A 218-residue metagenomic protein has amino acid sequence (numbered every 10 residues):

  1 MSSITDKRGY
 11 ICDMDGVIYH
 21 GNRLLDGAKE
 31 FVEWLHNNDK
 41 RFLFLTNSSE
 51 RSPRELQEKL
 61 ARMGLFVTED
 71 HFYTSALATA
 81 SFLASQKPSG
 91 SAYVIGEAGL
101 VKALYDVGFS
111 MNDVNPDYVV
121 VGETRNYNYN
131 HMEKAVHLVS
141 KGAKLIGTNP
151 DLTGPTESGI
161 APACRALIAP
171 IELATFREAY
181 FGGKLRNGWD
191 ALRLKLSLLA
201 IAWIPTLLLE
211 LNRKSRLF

Functional and structural regions predicted by a protein language model:
S3-G27, F42-L45: Asp-based phosphoryl-transfer active-site loop
I11-D13, Y93-V94, Y118-G122, I146 (+1 more regions): Structural motif
G27-D39, K134-L138: Catalytic-core regions built around general acid/base machinery
N37-D39, G142, F176, K214: Glycine-centered short loops/turns at secondary-structure junctions
N38-V114: Active-site phosphate-binding/coordination module
P53-H71, K141-K144, E157-E172: Substrate-recognition/cap helix-loop segment adjacent to the acidic, metal-dependent catalytic center of Asp-based
D113-N130: Short, well-ordered secondary-structure micro-motifs within conserved domains or adaptor modules
A179-L208: Conserved Lys-Pro-Asp/Glu-containing loop-to-beta segment of HAD-superfamily phosphomonoesterases, centered on
